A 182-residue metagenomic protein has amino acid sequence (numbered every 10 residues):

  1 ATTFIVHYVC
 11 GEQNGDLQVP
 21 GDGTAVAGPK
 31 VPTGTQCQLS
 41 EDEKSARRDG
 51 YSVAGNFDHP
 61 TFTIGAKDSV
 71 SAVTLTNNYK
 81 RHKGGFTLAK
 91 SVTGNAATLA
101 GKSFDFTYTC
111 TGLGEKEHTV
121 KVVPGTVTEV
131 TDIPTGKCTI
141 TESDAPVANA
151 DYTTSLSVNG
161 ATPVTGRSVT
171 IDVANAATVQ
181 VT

Functional and structural regions predicted by a protein language model:
A1-T182: Solvent-exposed loop/turn and edge beta-strand elements of beta-rich ligand-binding domains
